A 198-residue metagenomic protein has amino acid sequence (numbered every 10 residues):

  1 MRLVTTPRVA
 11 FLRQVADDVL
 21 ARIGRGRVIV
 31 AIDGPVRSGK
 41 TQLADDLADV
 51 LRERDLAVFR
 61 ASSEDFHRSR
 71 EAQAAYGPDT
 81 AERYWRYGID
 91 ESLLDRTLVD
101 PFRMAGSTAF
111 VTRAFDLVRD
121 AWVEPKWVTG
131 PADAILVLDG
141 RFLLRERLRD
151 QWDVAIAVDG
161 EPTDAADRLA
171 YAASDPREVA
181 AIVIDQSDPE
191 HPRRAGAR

Functional and structural regions predicted by a protein language model:
M1-V30: Extreme N-terminal, non-catalytic leader segments that precede Walker-type/kinase nucleotide-binding cores
R2-L12, F142-R198: Conserved NTP phosphate-binding and transfer environment spanning the P-loop NTPase/kinase superfamily
P35: P-loop (Walker A) phosphate-binding loop of NTP-binding proteins
G39: Conserved glycine(s) of the Walker
L43: Hydrophobic positions on the alpha1 helix immediately C-terminal to the Walker A/P-loop
D46: Active-site signature of alpha/beta-hydrolase-fold catalytic machinery across serine- and Asp/Cys-nucleophile hydrolases
D49-F59: Post-Walker A helix-loop "phosphate-sensing" segment adjacent to the P-loop in P-loop NTPases
F59-S62, R68-R119, I135: Conserved nucleotide-sensing/catalytic segment adjacent to the nucleotide-binding pocket in NTP-handling enzymes
